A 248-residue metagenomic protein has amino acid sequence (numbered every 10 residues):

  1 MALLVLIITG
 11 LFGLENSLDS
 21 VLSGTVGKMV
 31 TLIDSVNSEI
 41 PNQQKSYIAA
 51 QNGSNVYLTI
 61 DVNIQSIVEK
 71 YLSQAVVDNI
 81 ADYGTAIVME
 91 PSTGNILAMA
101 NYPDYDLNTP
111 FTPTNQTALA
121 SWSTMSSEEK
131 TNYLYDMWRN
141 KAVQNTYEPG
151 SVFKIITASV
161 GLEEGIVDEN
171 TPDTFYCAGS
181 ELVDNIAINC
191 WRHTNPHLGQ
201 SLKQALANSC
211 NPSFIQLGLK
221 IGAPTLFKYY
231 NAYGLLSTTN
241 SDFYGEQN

Functional and structural regions predicted by a protein language model:
M1-G53: Small/polar-residue-rich segments within soluble enzyme cores
D19, S23-V26, E69, S73 (+1 more regions): Amphipathic, well-packed alpha-helical segments that form the structural scaffold of globular domains
V26, I80-Y83, Y147: Short, small/polar residue-rich loop motifs at catalytic or cofactor-binding pockets
D34-K45, I60, S92-V152, I156-N248: Beta-lactam-recognizing serine transpeptidase/beta-lactamase-like catalytic domain environment
P41-G84: Conserved, well-ordered alpha-helix/loop/beta-strand core segments that scaffold catalytic motifs
V68, A86-L97: Short, glycine-anchored, charge-dense loop/turn motifs used at functional sites
I80-D82, E90, F175: Short, glycine-/polar-rich solvent-exposed loops and beta-turns at beta-strand/coil boundaries
